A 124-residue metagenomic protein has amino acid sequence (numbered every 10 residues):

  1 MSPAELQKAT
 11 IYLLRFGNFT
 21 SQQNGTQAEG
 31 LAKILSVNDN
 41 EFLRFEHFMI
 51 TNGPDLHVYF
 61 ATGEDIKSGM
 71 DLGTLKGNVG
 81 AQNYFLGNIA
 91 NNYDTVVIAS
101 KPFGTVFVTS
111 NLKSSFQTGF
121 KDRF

Functional and structural regions predicted by a protein language model:
M1-N38, M70, S115-F124: Transition segment at domain starts
T20, A81, G104-F116: Extended, solvent-exposed regions of the mature portions of secreted/cell-surface glycoproteins
N38, T62-E64, P102, F116: Solvent-exposed strand-loop boundary residues in beta-sheet-rich modules
F42-H47: Short edge beta-strand/loop segments characteristic of extracellular beta-sandwich folds
M49-P54, G104: Extended, low-complexity, turn-rich repeat/linker tracts enriched in Gly/Pro/Ser/Thr and Asp/Glu that occur
H57-Y59: Beta-strand signatures of extracellular beta-sandwich domains
E64-N92: An anionic, turn-rich surface loop/hairpin at beta-sheet edges that serves as a generic interaction/coordination patch
L86-N111: Short, exposed beta-strand-loop hairpins at the edges of beta-sheets in extracellular/periplasmic proteins
